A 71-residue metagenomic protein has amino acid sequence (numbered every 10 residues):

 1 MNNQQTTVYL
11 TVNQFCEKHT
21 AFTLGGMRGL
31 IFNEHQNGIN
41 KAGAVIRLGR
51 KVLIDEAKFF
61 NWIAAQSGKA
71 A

Functional and structural regions predicted by a protein language model:
M1-Q4, S67-A71: Short intrinsically disordered terminal tails
Q4-Q5, N37: Short leucine-rich amphipathic alpha-helices used at interfaces
V8-Q14, N40-G68: Short helix-start
K18-L53: Major-groove DNA-recognition helix of helix-turn-helix-type DNA-binding domains
